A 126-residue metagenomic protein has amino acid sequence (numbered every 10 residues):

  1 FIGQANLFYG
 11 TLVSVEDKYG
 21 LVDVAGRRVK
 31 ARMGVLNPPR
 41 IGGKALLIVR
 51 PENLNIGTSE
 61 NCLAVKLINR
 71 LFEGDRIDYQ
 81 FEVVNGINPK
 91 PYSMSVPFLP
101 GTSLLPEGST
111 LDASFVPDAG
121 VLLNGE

Functional and structural regions predicted by a protein language model:
I2: Short acidic-hydrophobic catalytic motif
L7, T11-E126: Non-catalytic connector elements of ABC transporters
